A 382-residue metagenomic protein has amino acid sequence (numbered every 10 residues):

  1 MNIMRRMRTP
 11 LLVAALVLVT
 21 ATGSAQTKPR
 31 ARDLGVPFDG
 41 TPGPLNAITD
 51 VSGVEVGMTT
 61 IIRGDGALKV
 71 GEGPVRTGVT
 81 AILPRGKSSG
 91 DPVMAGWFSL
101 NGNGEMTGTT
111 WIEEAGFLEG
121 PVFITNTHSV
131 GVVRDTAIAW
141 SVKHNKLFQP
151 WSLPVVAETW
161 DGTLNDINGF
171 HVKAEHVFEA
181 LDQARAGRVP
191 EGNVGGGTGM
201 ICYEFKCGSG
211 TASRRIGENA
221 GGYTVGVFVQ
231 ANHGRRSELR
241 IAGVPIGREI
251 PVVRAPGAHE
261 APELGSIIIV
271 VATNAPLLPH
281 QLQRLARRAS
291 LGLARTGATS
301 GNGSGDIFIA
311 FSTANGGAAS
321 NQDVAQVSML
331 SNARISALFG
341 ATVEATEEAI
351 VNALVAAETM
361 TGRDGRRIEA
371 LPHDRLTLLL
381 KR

Functional and structural regions predicted by a protein language model:
M1-I3, G23-A25: Coiled-coil-like amphipathic alpha-helices with heptad-repeat character
N2-L12: Bacterial N-terminal signal peptides that target proteins for export
P10-A21: Bacterial N-terminal signal peptides
Q26-R382: Alpha/propeptide regions of enzymes that mature by internal proteolysis
